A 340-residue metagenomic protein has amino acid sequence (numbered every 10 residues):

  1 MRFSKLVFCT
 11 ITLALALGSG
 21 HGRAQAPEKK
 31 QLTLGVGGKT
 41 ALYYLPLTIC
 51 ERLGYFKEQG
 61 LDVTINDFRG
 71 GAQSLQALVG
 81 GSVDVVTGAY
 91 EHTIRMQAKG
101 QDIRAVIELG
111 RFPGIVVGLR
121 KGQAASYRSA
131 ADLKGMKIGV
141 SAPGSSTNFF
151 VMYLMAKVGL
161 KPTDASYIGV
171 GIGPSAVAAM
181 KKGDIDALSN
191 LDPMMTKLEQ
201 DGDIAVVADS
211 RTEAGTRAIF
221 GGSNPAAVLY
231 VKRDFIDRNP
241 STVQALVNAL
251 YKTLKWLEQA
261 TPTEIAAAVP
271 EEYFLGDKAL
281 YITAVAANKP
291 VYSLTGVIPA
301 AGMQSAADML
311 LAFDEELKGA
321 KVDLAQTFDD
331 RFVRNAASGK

Functional and structural regions predicted by a protein language model:
M1-C9: Bacterial N-terminal signal peptides that target proteins for export
F8-G18: Bacterial N-terminal signal peptides
G20-A24: Sec/Tat signal peptide C-region and signal peptidase I cleavage site
Q25-I172, K182-D192, D203, V207-A208: Short, glycine-/small- and polar/acidic-enriched structural segments that line small-molecule recognition paths
E58, T212-G222, P290-P299: Short, solvent-exposed loop/beta-turn-alpha elements that line the ligand-binding surface or hinge of extracytoplasmic
S175-P270: Pocket-lining segment of extracytoplasmic ligand-binding domains
I236-L317: Secondary-structure end/capping motifs
A307-K340: Conserved C-terminal helix/tail region of periplasmic/extracytoplasmic solute-binding proteins
